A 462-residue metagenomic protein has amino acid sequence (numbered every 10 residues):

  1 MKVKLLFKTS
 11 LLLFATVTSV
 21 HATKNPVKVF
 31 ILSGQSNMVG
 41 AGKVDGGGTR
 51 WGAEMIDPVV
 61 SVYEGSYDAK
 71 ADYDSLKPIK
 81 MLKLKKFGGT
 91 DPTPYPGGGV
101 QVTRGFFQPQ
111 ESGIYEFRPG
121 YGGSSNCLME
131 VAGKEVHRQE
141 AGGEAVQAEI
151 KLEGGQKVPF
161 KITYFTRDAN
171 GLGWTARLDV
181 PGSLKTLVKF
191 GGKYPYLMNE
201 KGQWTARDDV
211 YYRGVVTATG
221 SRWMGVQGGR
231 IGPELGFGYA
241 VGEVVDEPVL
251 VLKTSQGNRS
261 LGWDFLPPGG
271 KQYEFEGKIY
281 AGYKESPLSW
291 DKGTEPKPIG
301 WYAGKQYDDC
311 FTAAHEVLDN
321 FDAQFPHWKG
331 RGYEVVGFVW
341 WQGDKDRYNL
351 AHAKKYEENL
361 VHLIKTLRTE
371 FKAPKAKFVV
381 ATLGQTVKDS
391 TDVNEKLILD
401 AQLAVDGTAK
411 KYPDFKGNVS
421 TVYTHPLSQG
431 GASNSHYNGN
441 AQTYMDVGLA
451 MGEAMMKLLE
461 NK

Functional and structural regions predicted by a protein language model:
K2-L12, G384: Sec-dependent signal peptide recognition, specifically the positively charged N-region followed immediately by
F7-T9, Q156, H352: Compositionally biased, intrinsically disordered low-complexity regions
L11-V20: Hydrophobic h-region of N-terminal signal peptides that target proteins for export in Gram-negative bacteria
T16, K28-F30, G99, F107 (+5 more regions): N-terminal hydrophobic or amphipathic segments with adjacent small-residue motifs that include Sec signal peptides
T23-D57, R177-K462: Cell-envelope and extracellular/periplasmic
W51-G182: Acidic/polar, compositionally biased interaction segments
